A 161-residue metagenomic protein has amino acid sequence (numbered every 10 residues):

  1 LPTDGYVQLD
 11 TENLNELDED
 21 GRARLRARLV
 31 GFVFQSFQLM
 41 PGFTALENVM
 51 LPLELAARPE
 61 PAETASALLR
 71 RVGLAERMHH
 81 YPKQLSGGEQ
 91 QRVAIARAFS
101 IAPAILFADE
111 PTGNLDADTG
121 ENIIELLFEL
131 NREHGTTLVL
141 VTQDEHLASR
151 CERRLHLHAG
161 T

Functional and structural regions predicted by a protein language model:
L1-R150, R154-L157: ABC family nucleotide-binding domain
